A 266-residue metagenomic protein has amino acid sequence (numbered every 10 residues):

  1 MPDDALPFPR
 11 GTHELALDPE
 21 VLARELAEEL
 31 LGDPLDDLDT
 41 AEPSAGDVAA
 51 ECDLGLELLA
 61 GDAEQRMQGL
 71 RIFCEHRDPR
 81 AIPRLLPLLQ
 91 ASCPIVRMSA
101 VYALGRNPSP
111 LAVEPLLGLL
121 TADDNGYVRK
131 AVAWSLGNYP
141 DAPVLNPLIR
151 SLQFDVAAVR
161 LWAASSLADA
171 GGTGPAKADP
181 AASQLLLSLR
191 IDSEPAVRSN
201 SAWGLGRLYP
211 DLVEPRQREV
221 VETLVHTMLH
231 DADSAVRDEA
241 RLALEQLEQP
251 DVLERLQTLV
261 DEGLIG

Functional and structural regions predicted by a protein language model:
P2-G61, M67: N-terminal "cap/leader" segments of large eukaryotic alpha-helical scaffolds
H13, A23, E28, G118 (+3 more regions): A subset of signal/propeptide-processing and intrinsically disordered low-complexity segments in secreted/extracellular
E20-R24, E28, D251-E262, G266: Polar/charged alpha-helical tracts
R24-G46, E64-P79, P83, P87-Q90 (+7 more regions): Structural detector for internal amphipathic alpha-helices that build alpha-solenoid repeat scaffolds
A45-L59, D78-Q90, S109-A122, D141-Q153 (+3 more regions): Amphipathic alpha-helical scaffolding segments comprising HEAT/armadillo-like alpha-solenoid repeats
G61-D62, S92-C93, D124-N125, D155-V156 (+3 more regions): Short inter-helical turns and helix N-cap capping residues of alpha-solenoid HEAT/ARM repeat scaffolds
V128-V132, V159-A164, H226-H230, T258-G266: Short, highly charged low-complexity linear segments
